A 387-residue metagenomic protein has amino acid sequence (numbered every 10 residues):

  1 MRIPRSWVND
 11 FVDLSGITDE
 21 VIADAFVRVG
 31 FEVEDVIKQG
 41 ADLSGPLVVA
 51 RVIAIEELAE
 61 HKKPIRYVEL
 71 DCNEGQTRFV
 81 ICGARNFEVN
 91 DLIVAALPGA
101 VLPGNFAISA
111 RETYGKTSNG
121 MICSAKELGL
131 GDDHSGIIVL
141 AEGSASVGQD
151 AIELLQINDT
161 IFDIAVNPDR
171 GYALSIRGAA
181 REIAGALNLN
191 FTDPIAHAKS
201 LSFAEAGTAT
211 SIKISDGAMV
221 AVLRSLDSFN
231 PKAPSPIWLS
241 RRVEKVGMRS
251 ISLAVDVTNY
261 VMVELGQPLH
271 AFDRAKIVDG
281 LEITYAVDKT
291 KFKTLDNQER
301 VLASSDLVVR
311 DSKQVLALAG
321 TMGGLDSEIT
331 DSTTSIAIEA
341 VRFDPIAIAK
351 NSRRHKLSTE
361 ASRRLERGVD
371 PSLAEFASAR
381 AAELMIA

Functional and structural regions predicted by a protein language model:
M1-F203, S225, A337, R353-K356 (+5 more regions): Phosphate-backbone binding interfaces of nucleic-acid-interacting proteins
R2-W7, A84-L92, P168-A186, G247-F272 (+3 more regions): Conserved phosphate/anionic-ligand binding catalytic regions in large, soluble enzymes, centered on
R5, F11, D24, E57-A59 (+3 more regions): Glycine/proline-enriched, intrinsically flexible loops and inter-domain linkers
G40, A59, C82-R85, S109-T113 (+9 more regions): A generic local secondary-structure boundary/capping motif
V49-F79, S240-R241, T258-D326: Conserved mixed alpha/beta core segments that line enzyme active sites in large multi-domain catalysts
G75-Q76, V89-D91, T117-N119, I157-I161 (+7 more regions): Short coil/turn connectors at secondary-structure junctions
G99-A100, D150-I157, D227-K232, D288-S305: A short, flexible low-complexity segment enriched in Lys/Arg and Gly/Pro that occurs in N-terminal basic tails
K126-E127, D133-S135, E142, K232-A233 (+2 more regions): Conserved catalytic alpha/beta cores of large enzymes that bind or transform nucleotide phosphates and polynucleotides
